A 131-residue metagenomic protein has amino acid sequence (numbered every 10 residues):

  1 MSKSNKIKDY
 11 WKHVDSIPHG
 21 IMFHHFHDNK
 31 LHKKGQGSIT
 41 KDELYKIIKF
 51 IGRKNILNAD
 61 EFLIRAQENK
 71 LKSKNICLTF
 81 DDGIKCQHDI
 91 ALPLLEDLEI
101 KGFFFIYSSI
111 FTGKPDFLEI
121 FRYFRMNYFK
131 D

Functional and structural regions predicted by a protein language model:
M1-L78, K85-D131: Terminal accessory/targeting
